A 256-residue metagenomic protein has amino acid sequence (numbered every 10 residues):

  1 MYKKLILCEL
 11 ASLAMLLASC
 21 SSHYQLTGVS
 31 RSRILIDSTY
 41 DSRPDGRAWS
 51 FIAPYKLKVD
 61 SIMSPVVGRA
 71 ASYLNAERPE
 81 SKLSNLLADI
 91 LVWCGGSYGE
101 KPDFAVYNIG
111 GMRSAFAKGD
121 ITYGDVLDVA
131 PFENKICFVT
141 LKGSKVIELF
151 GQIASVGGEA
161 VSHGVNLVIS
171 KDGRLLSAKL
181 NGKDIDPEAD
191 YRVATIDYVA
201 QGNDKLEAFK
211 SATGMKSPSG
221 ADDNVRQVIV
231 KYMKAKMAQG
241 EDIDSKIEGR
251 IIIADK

Functional and structural regions predicted by a protein language model:
M1-E9: Bacterial N-terminal signal peptides that target proteins for export
A11-A14: Hydrophobic alpha-helical targeting segments used for export or membrane insertion
L16-S19: C-terminal motif of bacterial Sec signal peptides marking the signal peptidase cleavage site
S22-D37, L86, V92-C94, E100-A105 (+1 more regions): Feature captures C-terminal
R31-F116: Hard-cation-handling environments
